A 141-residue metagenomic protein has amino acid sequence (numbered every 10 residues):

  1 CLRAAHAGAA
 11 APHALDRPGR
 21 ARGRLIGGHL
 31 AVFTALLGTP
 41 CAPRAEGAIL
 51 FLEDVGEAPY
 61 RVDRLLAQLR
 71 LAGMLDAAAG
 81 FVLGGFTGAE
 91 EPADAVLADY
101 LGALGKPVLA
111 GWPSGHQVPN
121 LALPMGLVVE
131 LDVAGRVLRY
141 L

Functional and structural regions predicted by a protein language model:
C1-G8, L36-P40, Q68-A72, G84 (+1 more regions): Change "in soluble alpha/beta enzymes" to "in soluble alpha/beta proteins
C1-T34, G38: Conserved anion/nucleotide-ligand pocket segment
R17, G27-G28, V32-A35, A77 (+3 more regions): Generic structural "secondary-structure junction" signal
R17-P18, L25, A42-R44, M74-L75 (+2 more regions): Solvent-exposed alpha-helices and their adjacent loops that cap or buttress functional pockets in soluble metabolic
G27-G28, T34, E53-D54, A110 (+1 more regions): Pocket-edge structural micro-motifs
C41-A93: Internal helical hairpin/lid segments
L83-L141: ATP/nucleoside-binding phosphotransfer catalytic cores, i.e., glycine-rich phosphate-binding loops
